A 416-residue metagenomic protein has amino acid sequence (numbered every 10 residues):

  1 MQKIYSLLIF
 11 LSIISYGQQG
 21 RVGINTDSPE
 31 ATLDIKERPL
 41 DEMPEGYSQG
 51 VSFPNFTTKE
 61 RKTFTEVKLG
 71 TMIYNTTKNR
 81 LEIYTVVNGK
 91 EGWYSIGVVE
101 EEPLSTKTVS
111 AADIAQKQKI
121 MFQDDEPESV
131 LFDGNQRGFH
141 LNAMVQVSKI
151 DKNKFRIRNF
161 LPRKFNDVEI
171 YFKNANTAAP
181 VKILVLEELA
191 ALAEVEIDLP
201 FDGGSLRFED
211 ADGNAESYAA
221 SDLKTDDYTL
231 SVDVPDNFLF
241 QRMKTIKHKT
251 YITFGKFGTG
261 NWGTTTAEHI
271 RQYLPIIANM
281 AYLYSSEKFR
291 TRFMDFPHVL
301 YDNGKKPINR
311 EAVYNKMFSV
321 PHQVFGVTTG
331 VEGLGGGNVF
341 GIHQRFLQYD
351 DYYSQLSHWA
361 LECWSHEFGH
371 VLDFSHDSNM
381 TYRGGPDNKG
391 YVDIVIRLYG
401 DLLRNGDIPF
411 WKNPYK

Functional and structural regions predicted by a protein language model:
M1-V22, K416: Bacterial Sec-dependent N-terminal signal peptides
Q2-K3, I14, M72, E82 (+4 more regions): Intrinsically disordered, low-complexity segments enriched in small/polar residues
Y5-F10, T26, T63, S357: A broadly tuned, weak detector of single residues within folded domains
Q18-E100: C-terminal trimerization/auto-chaperone modules of long, extracellular attachment fibers and adhesins
T26, L356-V371: Short alpha-helix carrying the canonical HExxH Zn2+-binding catalytic motif
G50, V99-H358, V371-K416: Predominantly extracellular/secreted Zn2+-dependent metalloproteases
